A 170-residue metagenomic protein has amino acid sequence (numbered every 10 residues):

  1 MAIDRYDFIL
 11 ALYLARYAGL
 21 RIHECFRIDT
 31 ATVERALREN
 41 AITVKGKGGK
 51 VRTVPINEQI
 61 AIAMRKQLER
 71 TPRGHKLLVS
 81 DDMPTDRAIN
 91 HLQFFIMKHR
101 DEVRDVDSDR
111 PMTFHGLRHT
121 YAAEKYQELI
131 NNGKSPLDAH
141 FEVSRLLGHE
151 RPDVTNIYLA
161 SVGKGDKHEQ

Functional and structural regions predicted by a protein language model:
M1-A18, I22: Basic, Lys/Arg- and aromatic-enriched nucleic-acid-binding interface segment
A2, V33-R38, D101-V106, L129-L137: Alpha-helix termini
I3-D7, L117, D138: Alpha-helix N-cap/N′ positions at the starts of helices
D7, R21, R52, M64-R65 (+1 more regions): Short, cationic motifs built from Arg/Lys/His that form the positively charged side of catalytic pockets
Y13, R118-D153, I157: C-terminal catalytic core of tyrosine-transesterase DNA break-rejoin enzymes
R27-M64: Conserved tyrosine-mediated DNA breakage-rejoining catalytic core shared by Y-recombinases
N40-V44, T113, D138-Q170: Short functional hotspots where side chains directly engage DNA or cofactors
N57-E128: Active-site/catalytic core of tyrosine-dependent DNA strand-transfer enzymes
